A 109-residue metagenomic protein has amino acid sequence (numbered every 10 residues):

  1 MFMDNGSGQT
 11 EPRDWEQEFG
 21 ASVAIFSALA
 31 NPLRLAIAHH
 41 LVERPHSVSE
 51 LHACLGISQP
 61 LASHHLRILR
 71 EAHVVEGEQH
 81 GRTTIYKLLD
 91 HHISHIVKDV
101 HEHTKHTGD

Functional and structural regions predicted by a protein language model:
M1-A21, H39, D90-D109: Amphipathic alpha-helical dimerization/coiled-coil segments that flank or bridge DNA-binding/regulatory modules
M3-N5, V74, E78: Generic detector of intrinsically disordered, low-complexity, polar/charged segments
E16-P60, H73, H80, T84-H92: N-terminal helix-turn-helix DNA-binding core of bacterial DNA-binding proteins
H65: Residues within the DNA-recognition helix of helix-turn-helix
I68, H73-V74: Short hinge/loop at the helix->beta-strand junction immediately C-terminal to the helix-turn-helix recognition helix
